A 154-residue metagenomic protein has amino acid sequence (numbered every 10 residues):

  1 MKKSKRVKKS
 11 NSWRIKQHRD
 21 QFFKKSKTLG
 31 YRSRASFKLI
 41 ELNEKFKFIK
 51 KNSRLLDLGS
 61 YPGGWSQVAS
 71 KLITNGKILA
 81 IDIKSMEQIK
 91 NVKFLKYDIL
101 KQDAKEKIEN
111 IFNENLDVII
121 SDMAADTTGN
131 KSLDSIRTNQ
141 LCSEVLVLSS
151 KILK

Functional and structural regions predicted by a protein language model:
M1-K51: Class I SAM-dependent methyltransferase Rossmann-like catalytic core, especially the SAM/SAH-binding loop
K50, I73-T74, I152-K154: Helix-to-beta-strand junctions that scaffold the AdoMet/dcAdoMet cofactor pocket in Class I SAM-dependent enzymes
K51-Y61: Conserved class I S-adenosyl-L-methionine
P62-T74: Conserved SAM-binding loop of SAM-dependent methyltransferases across substrates and taxa, primarily the Class I
A69, I108, V145-S149: Class I S-adenosylmethionine-dependent transferase superfamily signal
G76-L79: Short beta-strand element of Class I
I81-T128: S-adenosyl-L-methionine
Y97, E114-K154: Mobile active-site "lid"/loop adjacent to the S-adenosyl-L-methionine
